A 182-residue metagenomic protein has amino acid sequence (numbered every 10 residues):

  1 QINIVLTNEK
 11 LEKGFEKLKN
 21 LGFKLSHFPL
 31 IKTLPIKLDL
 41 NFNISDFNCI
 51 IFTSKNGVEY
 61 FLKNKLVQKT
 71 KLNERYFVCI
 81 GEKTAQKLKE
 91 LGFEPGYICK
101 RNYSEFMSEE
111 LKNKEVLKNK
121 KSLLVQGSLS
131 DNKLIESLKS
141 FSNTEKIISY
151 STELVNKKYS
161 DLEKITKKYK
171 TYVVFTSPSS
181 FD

Functional and structural regions predicted by a protein language model:
Q1-D182: Signature of uroporphyrinogen-III synthase
